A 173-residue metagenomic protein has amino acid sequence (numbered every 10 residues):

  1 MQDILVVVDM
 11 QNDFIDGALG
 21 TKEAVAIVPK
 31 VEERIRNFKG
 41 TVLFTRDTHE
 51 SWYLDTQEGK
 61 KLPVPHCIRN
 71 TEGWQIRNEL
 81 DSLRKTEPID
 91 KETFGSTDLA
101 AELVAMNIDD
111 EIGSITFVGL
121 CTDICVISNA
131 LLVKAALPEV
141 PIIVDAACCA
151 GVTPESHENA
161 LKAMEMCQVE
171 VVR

Functional and structural regions predicted by a protein language model:
M1-P88, D109, I143, V152 (+3 more regions): Active-site acidic carboxylates
K30-N37, I127-L137: Histidine-anchored nucleotide/phosphate-binding helix
D47, F94, A147-C149: Active-site beta-loop-alpha junctions enriched in small/polar residues
Y53-Q57, L99-E102, S128: Short, conserved acidic/polar surface loops in the N-terminal third of protein domains
N70-I124: Internal catalytic-core helix/loop-beta-alpha segment that presents or stabilizes conserved functional determinants
A100, I127-A130, P154-E158: Conserved strand-to-helix beginnings and helix N-cap segments that scaffold or border functional pockets
T116-L120, E139-P154: A short glycine-rich beta-strand->turn/loop micro-motif centered on a GG-aromatic cluster
V126-A130, I143-A146: Short amphipathic alpha-helical surface patches that serve as generic macromolecular interface elements
